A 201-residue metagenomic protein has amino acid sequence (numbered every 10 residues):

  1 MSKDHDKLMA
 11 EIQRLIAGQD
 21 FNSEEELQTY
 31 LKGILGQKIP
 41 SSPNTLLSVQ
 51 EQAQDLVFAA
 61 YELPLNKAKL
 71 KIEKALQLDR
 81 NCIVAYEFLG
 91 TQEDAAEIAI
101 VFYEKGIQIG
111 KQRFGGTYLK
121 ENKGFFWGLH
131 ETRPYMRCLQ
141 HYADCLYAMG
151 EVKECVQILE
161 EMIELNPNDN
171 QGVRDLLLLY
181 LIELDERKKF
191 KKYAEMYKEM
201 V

Functional and structural regions predicted by a protein language model:
M1-N81: Extreme N-terminal leader/anchor segments
T45-L46, A75, I107-T132, M162-N166: Flexible helix-coil transition and linker loops at the boundaries of alpha-helical arrays
Q52, C82, A99, G128-E131 (+2 more regions): Residues that mark the junctions of alpha-helical repeat units in TPR/alpha-solenoid scaffolds
Q52-D55, A59, L89, Y135 (+2 more regions): Structural register within alpha-helical repeat arrays
E62, N66, L89, E93-A96 (+2 more regions): Structural motif corresponding to the intra-repeat A-B loop/turn of tetratricopeptide repeats
K69-K74, A99-G110, V152-E161, E186-M200: Alpha-helical repeat scaffolds
D79-V84, R113, V152, N168-N170: Residue-level recognition of tetratricopeptide repeat
A85, G116, C138, G172-V173: TPR alpha-solenoid repeat register
